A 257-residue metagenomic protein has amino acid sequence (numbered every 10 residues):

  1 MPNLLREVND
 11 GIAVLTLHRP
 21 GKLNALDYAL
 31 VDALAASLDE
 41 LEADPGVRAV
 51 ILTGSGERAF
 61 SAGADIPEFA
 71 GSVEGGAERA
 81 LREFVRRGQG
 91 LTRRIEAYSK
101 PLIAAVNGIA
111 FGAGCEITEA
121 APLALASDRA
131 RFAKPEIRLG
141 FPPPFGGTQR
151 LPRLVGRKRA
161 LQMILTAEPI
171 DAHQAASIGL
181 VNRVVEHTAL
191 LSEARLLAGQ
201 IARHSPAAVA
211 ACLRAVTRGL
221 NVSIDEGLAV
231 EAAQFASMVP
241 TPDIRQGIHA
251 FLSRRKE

Functional and structural regions predicted by a protein language model:
M1-D10, E57, A167-H173, S192-E257: C-terminal alpha-helix plus adjacent terminal tail
M1-T53, R79, R86, G90-R93: Conserved CoA-thioester-binding segment of acyl-CoA-metabolizing enzymes
L15, R19, L34, L52 (+7 more regions): Terminal peptide-recognition signature
G21, R58, P67, Q149 (+1 more regions): Glycine-centered loop/turn positions within well-structured domains that cap or flank conserved ligand/cofactor-binding
K22, L180, K256-E257: Activation segment of ePK-like protein kinases, specifically the conserved APE
G54-L91, A110, G140, S223: Glycine- (often His-adjacent) and acidic-residue-rich active-site loop that binds/positions the CoA thioester
R93-A207, A236-S237, T241, Q246: Crotonase-fold acyl-CoA enzyme core
